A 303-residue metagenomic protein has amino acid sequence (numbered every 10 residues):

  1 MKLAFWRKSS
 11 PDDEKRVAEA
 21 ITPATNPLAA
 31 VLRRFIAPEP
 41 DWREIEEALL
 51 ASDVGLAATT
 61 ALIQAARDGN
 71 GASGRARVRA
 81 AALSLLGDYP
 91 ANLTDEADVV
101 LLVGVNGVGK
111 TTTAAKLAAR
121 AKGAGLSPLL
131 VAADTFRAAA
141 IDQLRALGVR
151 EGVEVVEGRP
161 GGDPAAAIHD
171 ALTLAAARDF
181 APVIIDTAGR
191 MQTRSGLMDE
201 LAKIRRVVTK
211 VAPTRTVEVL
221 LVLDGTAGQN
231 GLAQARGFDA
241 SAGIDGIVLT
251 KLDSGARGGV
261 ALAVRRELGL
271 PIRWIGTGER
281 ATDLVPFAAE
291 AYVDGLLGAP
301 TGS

Functional and structural regions predicted by a protein language model:
M1-L102, L117, G123-L130, R150-E151 (+1 more regions): Non-catalytic terminal/linker segments enriched in charged/polar, low-complexity residues
L83, G87-S303: P-loop/Walker A NTP-binding module and the surrounding RecA-like catalytic core of P-loop NTPases
